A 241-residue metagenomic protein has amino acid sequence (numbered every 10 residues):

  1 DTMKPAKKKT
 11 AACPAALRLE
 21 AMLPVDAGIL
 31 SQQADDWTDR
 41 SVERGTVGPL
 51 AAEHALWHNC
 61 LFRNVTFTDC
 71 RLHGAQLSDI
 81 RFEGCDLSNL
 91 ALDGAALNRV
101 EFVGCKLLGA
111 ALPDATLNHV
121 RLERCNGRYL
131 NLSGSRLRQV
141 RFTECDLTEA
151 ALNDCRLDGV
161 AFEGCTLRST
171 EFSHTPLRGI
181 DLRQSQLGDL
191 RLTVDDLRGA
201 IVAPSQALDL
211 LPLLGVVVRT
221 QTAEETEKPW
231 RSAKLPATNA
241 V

Functional and structural regions predicted by a protein language model:
K4-A233: Tandem repeat scaffolds
R231-V241: Long, low-complexity, intrinsically disordered segments
